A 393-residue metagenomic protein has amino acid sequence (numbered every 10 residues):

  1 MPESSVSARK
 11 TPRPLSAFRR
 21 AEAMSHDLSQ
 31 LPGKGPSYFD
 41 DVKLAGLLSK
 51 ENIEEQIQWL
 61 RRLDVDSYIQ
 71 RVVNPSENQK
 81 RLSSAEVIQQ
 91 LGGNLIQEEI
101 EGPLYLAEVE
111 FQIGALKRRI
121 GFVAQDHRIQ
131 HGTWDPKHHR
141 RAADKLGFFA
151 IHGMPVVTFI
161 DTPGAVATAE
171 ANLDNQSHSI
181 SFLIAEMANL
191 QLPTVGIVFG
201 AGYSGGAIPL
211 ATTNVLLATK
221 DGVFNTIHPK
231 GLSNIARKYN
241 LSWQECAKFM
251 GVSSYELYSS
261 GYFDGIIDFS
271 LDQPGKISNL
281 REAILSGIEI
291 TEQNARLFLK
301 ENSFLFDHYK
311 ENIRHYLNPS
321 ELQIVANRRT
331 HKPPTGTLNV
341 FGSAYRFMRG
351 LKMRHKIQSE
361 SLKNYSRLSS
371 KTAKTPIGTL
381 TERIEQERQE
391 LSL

Functional and structural regions predicted by a protein language model:
M1-R119, A124-H131, S278-L393: Intrinsically disordered, low-complexity segments enriched in small/flexible residues
P12-G33, Y38, K50, I160-S303: Conserved catalytic cores of soluble enzyme domains, especially glycine-rich substrate-binding beta-alpha loops
E108-A188, T194-S204: Cleft-lining beta-strand/loop regions that shape enzyme active-site pockets
F148-I151, Y203, M250, D307-I313: Contiguous, well-folded functional domains in the mature portion of proteins
